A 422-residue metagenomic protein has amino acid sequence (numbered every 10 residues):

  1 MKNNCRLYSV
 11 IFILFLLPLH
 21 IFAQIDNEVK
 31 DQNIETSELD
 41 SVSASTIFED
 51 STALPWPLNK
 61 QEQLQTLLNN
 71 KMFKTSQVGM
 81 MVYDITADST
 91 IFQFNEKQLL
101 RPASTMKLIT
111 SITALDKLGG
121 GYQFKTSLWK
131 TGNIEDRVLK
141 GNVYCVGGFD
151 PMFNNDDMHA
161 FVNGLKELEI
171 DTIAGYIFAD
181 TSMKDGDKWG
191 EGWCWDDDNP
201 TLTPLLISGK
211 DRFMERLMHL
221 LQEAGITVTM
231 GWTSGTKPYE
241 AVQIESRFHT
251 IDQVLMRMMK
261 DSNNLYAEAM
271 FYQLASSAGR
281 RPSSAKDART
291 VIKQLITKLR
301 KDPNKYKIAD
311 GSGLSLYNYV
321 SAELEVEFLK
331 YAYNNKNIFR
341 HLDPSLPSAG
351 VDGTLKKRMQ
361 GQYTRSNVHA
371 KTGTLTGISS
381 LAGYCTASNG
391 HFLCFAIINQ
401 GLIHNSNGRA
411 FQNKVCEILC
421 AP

Functional and structural regions predicted by a protein language model:
M1-V29: Bacterial Sec-dependent N-terminal signal peptides
I25-T86, F92-L99, N163-L168, A421: Beta-lactamase-like hydrolase cores
T75-Q77, N95-K97, A103-M106, G121-Q123 (+8 more regions): Extracytoplasmic
G79-Y83, F92-Q93, T110, N142-V146 (+5 more regions): Soluble periplasmic/extracytoplasmic beta-strand elements of cell-envelope proteins
D88, P102-G121, I177, R216-L217 (+2 more regions): Active-site SXXK
Q123-K184, W193-P200: Active-site-adjacent, His/Asp/Glu-enriched structural segments that form or flank metal-binding and acid/base networks
I207-S345: A small/polar active-site loop signature that marks catalytic segments
K307-D310, L314-P422: C-terminal soluble interaction/assembly domains
